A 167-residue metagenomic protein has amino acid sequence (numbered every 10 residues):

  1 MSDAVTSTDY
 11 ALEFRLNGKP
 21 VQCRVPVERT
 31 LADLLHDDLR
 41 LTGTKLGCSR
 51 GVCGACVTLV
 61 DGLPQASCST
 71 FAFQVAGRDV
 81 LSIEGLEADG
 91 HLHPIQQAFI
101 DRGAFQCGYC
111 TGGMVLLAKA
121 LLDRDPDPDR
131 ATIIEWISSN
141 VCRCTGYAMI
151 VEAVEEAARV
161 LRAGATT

Functional and structural regions predicted by a protein language model:
M1-T167: Signature of N-terminal electron-transfer/Fe-S-associated modules in redox systems
